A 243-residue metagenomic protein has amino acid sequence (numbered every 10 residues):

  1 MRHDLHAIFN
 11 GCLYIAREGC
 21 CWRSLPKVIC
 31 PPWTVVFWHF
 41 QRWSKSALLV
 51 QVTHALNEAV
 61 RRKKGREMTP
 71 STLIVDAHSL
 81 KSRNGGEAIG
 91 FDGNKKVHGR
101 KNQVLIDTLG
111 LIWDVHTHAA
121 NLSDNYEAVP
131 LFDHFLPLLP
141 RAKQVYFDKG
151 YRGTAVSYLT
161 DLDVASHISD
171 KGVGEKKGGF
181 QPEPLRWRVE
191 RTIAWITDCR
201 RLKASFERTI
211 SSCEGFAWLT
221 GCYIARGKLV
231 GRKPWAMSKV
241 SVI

Functional and structural regions predicted by a protein language model:
M1-I243: Short alpha-helical elements
